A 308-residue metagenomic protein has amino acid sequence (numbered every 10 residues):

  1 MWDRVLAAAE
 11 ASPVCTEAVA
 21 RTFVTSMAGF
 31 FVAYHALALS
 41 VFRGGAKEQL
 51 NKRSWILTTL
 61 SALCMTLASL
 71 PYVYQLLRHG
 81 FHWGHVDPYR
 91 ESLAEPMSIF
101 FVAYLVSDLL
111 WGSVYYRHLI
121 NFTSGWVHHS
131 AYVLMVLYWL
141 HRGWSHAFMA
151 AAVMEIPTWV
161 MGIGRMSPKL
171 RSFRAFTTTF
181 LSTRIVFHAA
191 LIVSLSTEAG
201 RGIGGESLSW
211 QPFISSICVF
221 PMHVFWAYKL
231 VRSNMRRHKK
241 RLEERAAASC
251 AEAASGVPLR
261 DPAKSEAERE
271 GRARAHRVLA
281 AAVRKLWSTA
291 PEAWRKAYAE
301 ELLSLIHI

Functional and structural regions predicted by a protein language model:
M1-Y116, Y228-R237, R241: N-terminal signal-anchor/initial transmembrane insertion module of eukaryotic multi-pass membrane proteins
T58, A151, V219-M222: Aromatic- and histidine-enriched alpha-helix N-cap/loop-to-helix transition segments that scaffold the rims
A94-Q211, L230-R237: Multipass alpha-helical transmembrane domains of eukaryotic endomembrane proteins
M166-E301: C-terminal transmembrane module of eukaryotic multi-pass membrane proteins
I306-I308: Conserved small/polar residues in nucleotide/adenosyl-binding loops
